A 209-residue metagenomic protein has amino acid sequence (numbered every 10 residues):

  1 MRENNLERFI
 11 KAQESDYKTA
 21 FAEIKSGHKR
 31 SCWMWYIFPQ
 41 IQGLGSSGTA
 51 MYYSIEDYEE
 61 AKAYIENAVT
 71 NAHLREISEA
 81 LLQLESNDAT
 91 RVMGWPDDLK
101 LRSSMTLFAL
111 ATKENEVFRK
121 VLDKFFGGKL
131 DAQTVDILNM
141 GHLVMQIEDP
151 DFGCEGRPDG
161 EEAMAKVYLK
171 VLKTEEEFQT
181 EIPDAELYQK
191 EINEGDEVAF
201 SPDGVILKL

Functional and structural regions predicted by a protein language model:
A22-Y52: Short beta-strand segments
I37, S201-L209: Short, charged beta-turn/beta-strand-edge "cap" motif at the junction between a beta-strand and an adjacent loop
A63-A109: Mid-chain, well-packed structural core segment of small domains
A111-L138: Charged phosphate-binding loop/patch that engages nucleotide di/tri-phosphates or the phosphate backbone of nucleic
N139-D149: Short coil-to-beta-strand transition motifs
G153-L169: Short aromatic-glycine-enriched beta-strand elements
K173-E186: Short, structured beta-strand/loop micro-motifs enriched in basic residues and often containing a Trp
A185-F200: Short nucleic-acid-contacting surface segments enriched for D/E, G, S/T with interspersed K/R
